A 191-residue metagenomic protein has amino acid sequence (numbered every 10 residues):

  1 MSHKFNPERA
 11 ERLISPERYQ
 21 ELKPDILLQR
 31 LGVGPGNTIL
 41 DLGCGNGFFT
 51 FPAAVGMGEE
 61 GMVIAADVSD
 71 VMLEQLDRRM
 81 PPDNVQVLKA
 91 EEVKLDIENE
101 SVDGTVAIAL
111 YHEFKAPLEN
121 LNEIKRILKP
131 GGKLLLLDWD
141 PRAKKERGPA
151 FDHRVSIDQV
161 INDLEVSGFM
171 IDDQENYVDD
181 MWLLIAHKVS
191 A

Functional and structural regions predicted by a protein language model:
H3-R18, P130-I185: C-terminal alpha-helical "lid/dimerization" subdomain adjacent to the S-adenosyl-L-methionine
Y19-N37: Conserved alpha-helix/loop element of class I SAM-dependent methyltransferases that forms part of the SAM/SAH-binding
T38, M62, G131-K133: Short glycine-centered segments of the SAM/dcSAM-binding site in methyltransferase folds
L40-K94: Class I SAM-dependent methyltransferase SAM/SAH-binding core
V93-G104: A short acidic, Gly/Pro-enriched loop at the edge of an enzyme's catalytic core that lines a small-molecule cofactor
D103-P117: A short SAM/SAH-binding and catalytic strip from SAM-dependent methyltransferases
L118-P130: A short glycine-rich, Lys/Arg-flanked "PGG" loop and its adjoining helix->strand segment in the class I
